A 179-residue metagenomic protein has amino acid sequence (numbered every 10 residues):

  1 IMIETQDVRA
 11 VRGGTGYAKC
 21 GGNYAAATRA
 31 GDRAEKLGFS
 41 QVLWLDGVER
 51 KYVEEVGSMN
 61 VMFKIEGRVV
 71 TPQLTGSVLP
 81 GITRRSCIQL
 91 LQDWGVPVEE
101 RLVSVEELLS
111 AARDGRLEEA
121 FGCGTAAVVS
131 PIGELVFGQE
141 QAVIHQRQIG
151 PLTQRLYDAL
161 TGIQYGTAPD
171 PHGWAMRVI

Functional and structural regions predicted by a protein language model:
I1-I179: Helix-start/capping segments and mature chain N-termini
